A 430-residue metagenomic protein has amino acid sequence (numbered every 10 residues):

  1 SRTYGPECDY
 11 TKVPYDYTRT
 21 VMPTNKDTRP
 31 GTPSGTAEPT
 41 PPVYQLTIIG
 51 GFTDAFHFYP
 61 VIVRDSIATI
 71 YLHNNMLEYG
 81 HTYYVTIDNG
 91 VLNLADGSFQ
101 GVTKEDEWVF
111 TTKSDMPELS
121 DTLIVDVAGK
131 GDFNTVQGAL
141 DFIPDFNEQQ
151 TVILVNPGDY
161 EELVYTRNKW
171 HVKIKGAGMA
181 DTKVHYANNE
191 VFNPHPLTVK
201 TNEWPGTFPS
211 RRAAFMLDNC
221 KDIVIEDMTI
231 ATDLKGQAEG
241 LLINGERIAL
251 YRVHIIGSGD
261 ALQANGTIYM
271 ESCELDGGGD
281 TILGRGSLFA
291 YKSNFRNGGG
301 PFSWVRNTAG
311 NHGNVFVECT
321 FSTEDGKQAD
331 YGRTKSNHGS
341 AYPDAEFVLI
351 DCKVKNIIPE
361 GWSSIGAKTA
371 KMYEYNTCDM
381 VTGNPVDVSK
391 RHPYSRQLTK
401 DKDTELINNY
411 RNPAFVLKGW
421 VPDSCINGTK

Functional and structural regions predicted by a protein language model:
S1-P117: Acidic, low-complexity Ser/Thr/Gly/Pro-rich repeat segments typical of extracellular/periplasmic and surface-exposed
S114-K130, N134-K430: Sequence-level preference for short, compositionally simple segments enriched in small aliphatic or small polar residues
